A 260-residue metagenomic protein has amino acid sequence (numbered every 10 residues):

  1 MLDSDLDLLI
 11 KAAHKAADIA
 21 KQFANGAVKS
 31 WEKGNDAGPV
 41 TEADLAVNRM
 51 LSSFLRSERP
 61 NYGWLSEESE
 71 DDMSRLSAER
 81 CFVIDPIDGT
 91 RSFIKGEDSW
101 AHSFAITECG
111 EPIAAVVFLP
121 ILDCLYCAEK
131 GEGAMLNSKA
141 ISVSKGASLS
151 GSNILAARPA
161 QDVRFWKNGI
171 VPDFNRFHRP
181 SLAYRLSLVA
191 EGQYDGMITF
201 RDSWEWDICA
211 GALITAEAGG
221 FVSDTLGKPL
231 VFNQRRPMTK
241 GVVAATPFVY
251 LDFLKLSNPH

Functional and structural regions predicted by a protein language model:
M1-I87: N-terminal subdomain of lithium-sensitive/metallo-dependent phosphomonoesterases centered on the IMPase/IPPase/PAP
A16, A20, D44, L55 (+7 more regions): Residue-level signal for inorganic ion chemistry
D44, F93-I94, R236: Short glycine/threonine-rich catalytic loop with a Thr-x-Gly-x-Asp
L45, E68, P86-G89, P120 (+4 more regions): Generic detector of well-ordered alpha-helical packing
L76-M135: DPxDG-like acidic metal-binding loop motif
L136-V143: A structural micro-motif at secondary-structure boundaries
V143-H260: An extended, acidic
